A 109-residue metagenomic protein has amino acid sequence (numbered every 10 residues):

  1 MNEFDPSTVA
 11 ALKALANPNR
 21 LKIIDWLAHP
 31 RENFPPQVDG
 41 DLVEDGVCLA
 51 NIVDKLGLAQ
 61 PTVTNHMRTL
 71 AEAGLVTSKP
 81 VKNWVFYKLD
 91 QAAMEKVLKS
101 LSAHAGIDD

Functional and structural regions predicted by a protein language model:
M1-D5: N-terminal intrinsically disordered/low-complexity leader segments
P6, A10-K13, N19-A59, V81 (+1 more regions): N-terminal helix-turn-helix DNA-binding core of bacterial DNA-binding proteins
M67-R68: Short, hydrophobic-biased segments on the C-terminal half of alpha helices that form "recognition helices"
G74: Glycine-centered, phosphate/nucleic-acid-interacting loop/turn motifs that mediate DNA/RNA or nucleotide
S78: Short beta-strand "wing" residues that participate in macromolecule-binding interfaces
A93-D109: Short, Lys/Arg-rich amphipathic alpha-helical interaction segments that bind nucleic acids or acidic protein surfaces
